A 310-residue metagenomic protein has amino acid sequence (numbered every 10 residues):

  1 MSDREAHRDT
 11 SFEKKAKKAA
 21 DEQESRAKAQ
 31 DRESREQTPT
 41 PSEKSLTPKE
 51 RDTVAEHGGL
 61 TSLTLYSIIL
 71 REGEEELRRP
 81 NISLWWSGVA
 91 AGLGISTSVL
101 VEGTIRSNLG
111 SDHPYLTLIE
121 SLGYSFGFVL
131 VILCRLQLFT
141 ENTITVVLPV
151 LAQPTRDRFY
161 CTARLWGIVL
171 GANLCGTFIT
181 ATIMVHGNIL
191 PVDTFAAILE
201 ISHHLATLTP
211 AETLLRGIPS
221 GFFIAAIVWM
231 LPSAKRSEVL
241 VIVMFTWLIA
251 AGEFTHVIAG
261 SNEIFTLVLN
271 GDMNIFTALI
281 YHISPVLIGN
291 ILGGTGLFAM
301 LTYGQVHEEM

Functional and structural regions predicted by a protein language model:
S2-M310: Alpha-helical transmembrane segments and their helix-helix packing motifs
